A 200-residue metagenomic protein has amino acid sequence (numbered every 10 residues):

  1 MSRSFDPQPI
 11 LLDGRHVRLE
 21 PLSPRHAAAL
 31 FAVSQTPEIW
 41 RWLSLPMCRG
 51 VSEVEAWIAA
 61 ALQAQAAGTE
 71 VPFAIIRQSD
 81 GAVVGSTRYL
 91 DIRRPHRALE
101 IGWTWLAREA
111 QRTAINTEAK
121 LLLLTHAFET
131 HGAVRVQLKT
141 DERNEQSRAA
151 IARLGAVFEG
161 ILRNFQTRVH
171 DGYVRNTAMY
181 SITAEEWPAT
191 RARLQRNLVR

Functional and structural regions predicted by a protein language model:
M1-I115, H126, T130, D171-R200: GNAT-family acyltransferases
A82, A107-L121, V134, E142-R148: Conserved glycine-rich acetyl-CoA-binding loop
E129-K139: Conserved GNAT acetyl-CoA-binding A-motif
K139, V157-D171: Conserved catalytic-core motifs of GNAT/GCN5-like acyltransferases
N144-G160: Conserved active-site alpha-helix within GNAT-family acetyltransferase domains
